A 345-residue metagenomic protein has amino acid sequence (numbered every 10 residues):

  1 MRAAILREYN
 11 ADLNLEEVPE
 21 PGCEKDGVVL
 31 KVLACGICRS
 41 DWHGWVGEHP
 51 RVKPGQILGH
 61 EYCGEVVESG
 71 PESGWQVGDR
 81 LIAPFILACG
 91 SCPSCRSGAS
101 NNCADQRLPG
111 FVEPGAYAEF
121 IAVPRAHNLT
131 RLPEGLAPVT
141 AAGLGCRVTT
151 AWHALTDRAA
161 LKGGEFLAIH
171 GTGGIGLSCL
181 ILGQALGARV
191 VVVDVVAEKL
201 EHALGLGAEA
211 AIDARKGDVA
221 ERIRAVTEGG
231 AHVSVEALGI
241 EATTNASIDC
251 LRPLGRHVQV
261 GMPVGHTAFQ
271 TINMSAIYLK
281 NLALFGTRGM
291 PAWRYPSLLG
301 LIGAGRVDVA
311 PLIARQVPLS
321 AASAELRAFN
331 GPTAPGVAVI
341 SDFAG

Functional and structural regions predicted by a protein language model:
Y9, V196, P263, M290 (+1 more regions): Residues in the short beta-alpha loop(s) of Rossmann-like NAD(P)-binding domains
P21-C35, E48-P93, P133-G135: Glycine-rich beta-strand-centered segment in the early N-terminal region that forms part of a ligand/cofactor-binding
R80, E134-G217, E221: Mid-domain Rossmann-like dinucleotide-binding core that forms the NAD(H)/NADP(H) cofactor-binding site
R80, F166, G255-R256, A283: Short glycine-centered segments of the SAM/dcSAM-binding site in methyltransferase folds
C89-H170: NAD(P)H dinucleotide-binding glycine-rich loop of Rossmann-like/cofactor-binding domains, especially the beta1-alpha1
A159-L161, E201, L206-N281, A334: Glycine-rich cofactor phosphate-binding loops and adjacent beta1-alpha1 units of small-molecule cofactor enzyme domains
K162, D194, E228, V258 (+4 more regions): C-terminal capping/lid region of NAD(P)-dependent oxidoreductase domains
A220, R224, E228, G265-R315 (+1 more regions): C-terminal substrate-binding/catalytic core of Rossmann-like NAD(P)-dependent dehydrogenases/reductases
